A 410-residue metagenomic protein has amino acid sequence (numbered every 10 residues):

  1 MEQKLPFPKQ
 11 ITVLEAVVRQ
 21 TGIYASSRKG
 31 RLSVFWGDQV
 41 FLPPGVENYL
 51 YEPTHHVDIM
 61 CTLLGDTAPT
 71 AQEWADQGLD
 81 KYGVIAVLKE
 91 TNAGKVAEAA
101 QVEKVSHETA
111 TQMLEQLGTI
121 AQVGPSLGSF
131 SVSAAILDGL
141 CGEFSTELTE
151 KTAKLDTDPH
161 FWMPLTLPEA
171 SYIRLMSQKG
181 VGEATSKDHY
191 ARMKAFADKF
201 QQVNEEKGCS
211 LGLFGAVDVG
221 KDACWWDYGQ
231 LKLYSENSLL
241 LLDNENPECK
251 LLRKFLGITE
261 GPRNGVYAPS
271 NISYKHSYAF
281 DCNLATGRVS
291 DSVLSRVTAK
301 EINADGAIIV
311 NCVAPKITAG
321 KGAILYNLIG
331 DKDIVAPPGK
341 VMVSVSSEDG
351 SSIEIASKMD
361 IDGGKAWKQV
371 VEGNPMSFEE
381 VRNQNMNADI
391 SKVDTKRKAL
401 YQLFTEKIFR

Functional and structural regions predicted by a protein language model:
L5-S33, Q39-L155: Conserved core of the sugar-phosphate nucleotidyltransferase
Q39, H56-V57, T62-A71, Q77 (+1 more regions): Left-handed beta-helix
